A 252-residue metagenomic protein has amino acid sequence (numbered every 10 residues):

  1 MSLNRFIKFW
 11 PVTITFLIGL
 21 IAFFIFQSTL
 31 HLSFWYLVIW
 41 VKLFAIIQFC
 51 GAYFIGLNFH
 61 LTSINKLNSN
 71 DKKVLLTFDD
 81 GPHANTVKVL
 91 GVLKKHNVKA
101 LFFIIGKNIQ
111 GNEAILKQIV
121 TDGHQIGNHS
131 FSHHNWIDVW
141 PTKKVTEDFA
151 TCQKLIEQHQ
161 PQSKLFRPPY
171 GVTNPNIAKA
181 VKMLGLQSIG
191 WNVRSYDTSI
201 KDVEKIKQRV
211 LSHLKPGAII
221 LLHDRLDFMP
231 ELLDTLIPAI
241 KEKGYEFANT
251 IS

Functional and structural regions predicted by a protein language model:
M1-L75, A84-G91, K95, P238-A239 (+1 more regions): N-terminal pre-catalytic segment of deacetylase/amide-hydrolase enzymes
F49-I137, E147-T151, L155, P161-Q162: Active-site beta->alpha N-cap acidic-glycine motif
F78, I104-G106, N128-S130, P168-Y170 (+3 more regions): A cross-domain feature marking catalytic cores of carbohydrate-active enzymes and several ubiquitous metabolic/repair
D79, L93, F102, I126 (+4 more regions): Divalent metal-coordination and catalytic microenvironments
D80-A84, I104-N112, W136-K143, R167-T173 (+2 more regions): Acidic-and-aromatic substrate-binding clefts and catalytic sites of carbohydrate-active enzymes
V92-H96, I115-Q118, D122, L155-H159 (+2 more regions): Alpha-helical structural signal in soluble globular domains
K164, V172, A178-H213, Y245-S252: His/Asp/Glu-enriched short active-site or ligand-binding loop at hydrolase and phosphoryl-transfer sites
L211-S252: Catalytic grooves of carbohydrate-active enzymes
